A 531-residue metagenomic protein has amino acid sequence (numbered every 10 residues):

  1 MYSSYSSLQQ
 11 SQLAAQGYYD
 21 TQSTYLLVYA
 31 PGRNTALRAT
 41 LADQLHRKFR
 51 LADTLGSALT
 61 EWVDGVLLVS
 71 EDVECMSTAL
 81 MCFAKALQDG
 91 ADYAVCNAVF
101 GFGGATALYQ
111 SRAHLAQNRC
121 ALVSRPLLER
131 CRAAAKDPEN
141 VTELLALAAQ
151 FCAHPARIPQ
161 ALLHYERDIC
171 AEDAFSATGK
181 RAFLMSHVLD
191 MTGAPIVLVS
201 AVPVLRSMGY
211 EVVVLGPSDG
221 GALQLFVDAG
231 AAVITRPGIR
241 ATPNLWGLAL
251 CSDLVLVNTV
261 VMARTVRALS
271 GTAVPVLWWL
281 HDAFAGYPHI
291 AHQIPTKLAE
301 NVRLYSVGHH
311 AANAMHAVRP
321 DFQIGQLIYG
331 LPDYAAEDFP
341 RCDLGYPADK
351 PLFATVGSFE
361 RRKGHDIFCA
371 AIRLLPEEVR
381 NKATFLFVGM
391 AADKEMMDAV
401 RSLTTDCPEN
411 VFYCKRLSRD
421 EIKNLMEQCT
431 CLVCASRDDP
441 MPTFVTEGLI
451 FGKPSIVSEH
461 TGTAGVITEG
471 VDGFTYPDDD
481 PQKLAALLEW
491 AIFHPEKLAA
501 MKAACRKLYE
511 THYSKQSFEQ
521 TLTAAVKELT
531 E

Functional and structural regions predicted by a protein language model:
T78-A105: Conserved donor NDP-sugar-binding/catalytic core segment of glycosyltransferases
G179-S186, P347-K363, C369-I372, L386: Conserved donor-binding/catalytic core segment of Leloir-type glycosyltransferases
L215, P454-V457: Short hydrophobic beta-strand element within catalytic cores of glycosyltransferases and related nucleotide-activated
G220-A229, T384-E409, E421: Short, structured helix-loop element that forms part of the nucleotide-activated donor/catalytic region
A249, R416-L417, N424-C429: Short alpha-helical donor nucleotide-sugar binding micro-motif in glycosyltransferases
R437: Aromatic "clamp/platform" in nucleotide-sugar-dependent glycosyltransferases that forms part of the donor/acceptor
E469-G470, F474-P481, W490-P495: Conserved acidic donor-binding segment of nucleotide-sugar-dependent glycosyltransferases
K483, W490, K497-H512, F518: A short, well-ordered alpha-helix in the C-terminal region of glycosyltransferases
